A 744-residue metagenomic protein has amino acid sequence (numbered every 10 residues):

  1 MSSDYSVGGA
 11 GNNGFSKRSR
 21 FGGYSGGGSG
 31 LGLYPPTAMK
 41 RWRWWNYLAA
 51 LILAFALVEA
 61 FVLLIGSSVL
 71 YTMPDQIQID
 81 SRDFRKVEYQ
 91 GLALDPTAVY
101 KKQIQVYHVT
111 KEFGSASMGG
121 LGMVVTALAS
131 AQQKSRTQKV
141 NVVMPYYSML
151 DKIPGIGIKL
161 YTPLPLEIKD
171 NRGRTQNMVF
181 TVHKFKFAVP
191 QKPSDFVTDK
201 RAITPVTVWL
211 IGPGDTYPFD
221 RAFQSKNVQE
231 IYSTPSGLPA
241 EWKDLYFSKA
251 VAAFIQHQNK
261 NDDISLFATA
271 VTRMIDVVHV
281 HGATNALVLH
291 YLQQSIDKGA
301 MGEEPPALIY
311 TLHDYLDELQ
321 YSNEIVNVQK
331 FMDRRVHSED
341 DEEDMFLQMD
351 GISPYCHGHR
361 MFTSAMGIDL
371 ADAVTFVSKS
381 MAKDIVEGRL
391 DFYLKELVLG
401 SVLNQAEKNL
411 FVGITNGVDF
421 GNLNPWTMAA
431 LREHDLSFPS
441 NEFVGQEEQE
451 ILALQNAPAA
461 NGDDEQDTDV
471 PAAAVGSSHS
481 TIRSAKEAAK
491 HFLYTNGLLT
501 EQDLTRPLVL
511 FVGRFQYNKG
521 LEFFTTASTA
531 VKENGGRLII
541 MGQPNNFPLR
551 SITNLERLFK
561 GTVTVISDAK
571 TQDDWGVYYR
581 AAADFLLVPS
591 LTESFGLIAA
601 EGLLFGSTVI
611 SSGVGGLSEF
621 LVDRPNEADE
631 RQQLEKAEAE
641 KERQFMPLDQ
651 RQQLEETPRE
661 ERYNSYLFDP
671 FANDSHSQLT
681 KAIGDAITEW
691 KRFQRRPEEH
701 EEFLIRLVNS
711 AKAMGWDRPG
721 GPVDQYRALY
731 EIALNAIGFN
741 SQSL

Functional and structural regions predicted by a protein language model:
M1: Short, flexible loop motifs at catalytic/binding sites
D4-G9, G14-L744: Catalytic cores of carbohydrate-active enzymes across secretory and cytosolic contexts
